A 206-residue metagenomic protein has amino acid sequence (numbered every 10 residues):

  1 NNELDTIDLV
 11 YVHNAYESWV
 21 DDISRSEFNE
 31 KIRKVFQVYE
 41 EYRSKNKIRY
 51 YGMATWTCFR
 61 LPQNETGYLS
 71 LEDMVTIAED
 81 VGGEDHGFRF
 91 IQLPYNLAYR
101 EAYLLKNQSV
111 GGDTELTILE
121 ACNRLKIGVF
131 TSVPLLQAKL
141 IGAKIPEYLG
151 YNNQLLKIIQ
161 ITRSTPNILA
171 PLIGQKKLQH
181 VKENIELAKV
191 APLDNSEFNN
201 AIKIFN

Functional and structural regions predicted by a protein language model:
N1-T6: An active-site-proximal structural segment forming one wall of the substrate-binding cleft that immediately precedes
H13-N206: Beta/alpha (TIM)-barrel catalytic core signal, keyed to glycine-rich beta->alpha loops juxtaposed to Asp/Glu that bind
